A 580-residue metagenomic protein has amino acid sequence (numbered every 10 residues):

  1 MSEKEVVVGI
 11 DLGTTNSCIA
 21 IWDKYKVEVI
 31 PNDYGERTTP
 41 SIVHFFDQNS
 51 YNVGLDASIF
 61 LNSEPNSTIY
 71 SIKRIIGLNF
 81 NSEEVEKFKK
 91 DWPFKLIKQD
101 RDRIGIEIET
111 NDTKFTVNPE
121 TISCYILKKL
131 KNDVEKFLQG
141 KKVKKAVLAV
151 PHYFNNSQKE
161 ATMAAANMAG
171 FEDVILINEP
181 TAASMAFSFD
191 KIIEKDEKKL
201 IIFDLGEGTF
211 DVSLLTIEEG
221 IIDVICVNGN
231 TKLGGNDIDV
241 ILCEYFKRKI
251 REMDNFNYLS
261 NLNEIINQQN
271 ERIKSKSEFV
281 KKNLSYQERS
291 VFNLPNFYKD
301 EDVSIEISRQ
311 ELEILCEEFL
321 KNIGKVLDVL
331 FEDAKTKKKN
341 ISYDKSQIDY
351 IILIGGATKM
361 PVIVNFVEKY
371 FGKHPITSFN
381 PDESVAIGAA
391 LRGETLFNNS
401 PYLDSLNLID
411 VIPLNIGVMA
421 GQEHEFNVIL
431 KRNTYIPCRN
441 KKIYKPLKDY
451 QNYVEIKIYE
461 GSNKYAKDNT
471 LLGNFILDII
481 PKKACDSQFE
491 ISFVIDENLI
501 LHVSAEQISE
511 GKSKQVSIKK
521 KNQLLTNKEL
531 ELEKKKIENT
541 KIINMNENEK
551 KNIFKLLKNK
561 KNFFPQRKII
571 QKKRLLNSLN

Functional and structural regions predicted by a protein language model:
M1-D100, E109-Y125, N132-N580: Oxyanion-binding/catalytic loops of NTP- or PPi-dependent enzymes
R103: A contiguous pocket-lining binding segment that forms or flanks enzyme active sites
